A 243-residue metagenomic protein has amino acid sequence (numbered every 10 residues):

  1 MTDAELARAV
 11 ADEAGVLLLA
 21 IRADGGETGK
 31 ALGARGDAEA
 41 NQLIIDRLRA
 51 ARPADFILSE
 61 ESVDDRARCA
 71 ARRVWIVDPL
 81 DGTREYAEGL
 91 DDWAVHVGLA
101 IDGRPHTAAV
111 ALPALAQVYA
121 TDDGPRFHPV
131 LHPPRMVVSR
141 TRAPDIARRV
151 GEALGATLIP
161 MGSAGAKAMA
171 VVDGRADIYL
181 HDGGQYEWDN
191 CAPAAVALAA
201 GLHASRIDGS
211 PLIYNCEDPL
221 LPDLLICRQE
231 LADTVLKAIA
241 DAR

Functional and structural regions predicted by a protein language model:
M1-A9, D123, P129-L131, K237-R243: Short, low-complexity, intrinsically disordered N-terminal peptides in bacterial proteins
M1-L80, R149: N-terminal subdomain of lithium-sensitive/metallo-dependent phosphomonoesterases centered on the IMPase/IPPase/PAP
A14, L18, L48, T83 (+6 more regions): Residue-level signal for inorganic ion chemistry
S59-E61, D122, G162, D208: Short loop/edge segments at beta-strand edges and connector loops that shape dinucleotide/nucleotide cofactor-binding
A67-C69, E88, H128-L131, N215-P219: Solvent-exposed alpha-helices and their adjacent loops that cap or buttress functional pockets in soluble metabolic
R68-D123: DPxDG-like acidic metal-binding loop motif
L131-R243: An extended, acidic
